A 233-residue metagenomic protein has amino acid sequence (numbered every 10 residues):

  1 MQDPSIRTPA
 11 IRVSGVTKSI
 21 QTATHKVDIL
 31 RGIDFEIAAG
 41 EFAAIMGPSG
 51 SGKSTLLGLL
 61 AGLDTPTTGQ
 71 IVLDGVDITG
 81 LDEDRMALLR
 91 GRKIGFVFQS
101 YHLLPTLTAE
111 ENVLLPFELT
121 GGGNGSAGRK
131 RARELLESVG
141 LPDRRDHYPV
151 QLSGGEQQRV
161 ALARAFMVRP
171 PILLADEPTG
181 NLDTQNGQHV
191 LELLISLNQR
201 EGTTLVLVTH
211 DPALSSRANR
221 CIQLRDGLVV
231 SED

Functional and structural regions predicted by a protein language model:
M1-S19, V230-D233: ABC-family P-loop ATPase nucleotide-binding domain
P9-L224: ABC family nucleotide-binding domain
C221-D233: H-loop (His-switch) and adjacent beta-strand-loop-beta switch element of ABC-type ATPase nucleotide-binding domains
